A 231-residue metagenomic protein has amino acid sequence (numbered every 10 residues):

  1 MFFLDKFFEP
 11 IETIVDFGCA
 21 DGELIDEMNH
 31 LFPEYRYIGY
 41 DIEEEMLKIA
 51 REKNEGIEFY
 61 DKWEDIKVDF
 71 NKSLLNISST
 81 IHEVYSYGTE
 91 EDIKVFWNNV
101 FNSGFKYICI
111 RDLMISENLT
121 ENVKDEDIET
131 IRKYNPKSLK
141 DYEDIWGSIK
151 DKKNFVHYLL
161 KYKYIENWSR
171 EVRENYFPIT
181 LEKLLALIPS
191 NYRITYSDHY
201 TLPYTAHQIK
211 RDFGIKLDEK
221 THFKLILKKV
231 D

Functional and structural regions predicted by a protein language model:
M1-Y35, Y40-K67, S103-D231: Class I (Rossmann-like) S-adenosyl-L-methionine-dependent methyltransferase catalytic domain, capturing the SAM-binding
N76: A conserved beta-strand element that flanks and buttresses the S-adenosyl-L-methionine
S79-Y85, D112: Short catalytic micro-motifs in class I SAM-dependent methyltransferases
V84-V100: A short, conserved alpha-helix within the catalytic core of class I
